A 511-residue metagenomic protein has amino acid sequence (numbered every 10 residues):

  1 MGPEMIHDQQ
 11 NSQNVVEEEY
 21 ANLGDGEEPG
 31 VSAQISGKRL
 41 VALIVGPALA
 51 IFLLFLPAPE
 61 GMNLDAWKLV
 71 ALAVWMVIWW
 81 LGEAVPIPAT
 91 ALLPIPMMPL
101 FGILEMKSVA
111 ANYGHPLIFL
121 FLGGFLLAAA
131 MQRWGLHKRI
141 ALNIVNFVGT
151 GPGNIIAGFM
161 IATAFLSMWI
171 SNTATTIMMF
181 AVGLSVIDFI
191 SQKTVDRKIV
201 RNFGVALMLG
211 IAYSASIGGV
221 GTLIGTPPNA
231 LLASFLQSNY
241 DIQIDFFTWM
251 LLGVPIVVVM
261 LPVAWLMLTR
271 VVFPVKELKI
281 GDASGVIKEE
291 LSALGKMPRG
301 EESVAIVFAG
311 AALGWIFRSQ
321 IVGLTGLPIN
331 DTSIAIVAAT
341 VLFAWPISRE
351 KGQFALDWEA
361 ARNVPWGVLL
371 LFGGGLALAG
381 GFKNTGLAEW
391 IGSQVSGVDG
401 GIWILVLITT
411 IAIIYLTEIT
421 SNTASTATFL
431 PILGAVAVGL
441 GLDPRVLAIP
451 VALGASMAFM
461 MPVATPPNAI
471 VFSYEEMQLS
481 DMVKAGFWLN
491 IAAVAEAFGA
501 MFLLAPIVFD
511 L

Functional and structural regions predicted by a protein language model:
M1-L120, S238-Y240, T248-S393, L489-V494 (+1 more regions): Hydrophobic transmembrane alpha-helices of multi-pass small-molecule transporters
M5-N22, E27-P29, G37, T163 (+12 more regions): Cytosolic regulatory regions of ion transport systems
V31, A58, W75, P88-K198 (+3 more regions): Membrane-embedded alpha-helical segments and adjacent helix-loop junctions characteristic of multi-pass solute
G61-A71, G114-L126, T176-M179, N330-A339 (+2 more regions): Structural signature of hydrophobic alpha-helical transmembrane segments
W75-G82, A129-N143, F147, A344-D357 (+3 more regions): C-terminal ends of transmembrane helices
V77-P86, A162-S171, A212-I224, I411-N422 (+1 more regions): Transmembrane alpha-helix interface/packing and boundary motifs in multi-pass membrane proteins, characterized by
S191-P274, L278, I470-M501: Membrane-core helix-loop-helix motifs of multi-pass transport proteins
Q192-K193, A212, V254, L370-K383 (+2 more regions): C-terminal transmembrane helix pair
